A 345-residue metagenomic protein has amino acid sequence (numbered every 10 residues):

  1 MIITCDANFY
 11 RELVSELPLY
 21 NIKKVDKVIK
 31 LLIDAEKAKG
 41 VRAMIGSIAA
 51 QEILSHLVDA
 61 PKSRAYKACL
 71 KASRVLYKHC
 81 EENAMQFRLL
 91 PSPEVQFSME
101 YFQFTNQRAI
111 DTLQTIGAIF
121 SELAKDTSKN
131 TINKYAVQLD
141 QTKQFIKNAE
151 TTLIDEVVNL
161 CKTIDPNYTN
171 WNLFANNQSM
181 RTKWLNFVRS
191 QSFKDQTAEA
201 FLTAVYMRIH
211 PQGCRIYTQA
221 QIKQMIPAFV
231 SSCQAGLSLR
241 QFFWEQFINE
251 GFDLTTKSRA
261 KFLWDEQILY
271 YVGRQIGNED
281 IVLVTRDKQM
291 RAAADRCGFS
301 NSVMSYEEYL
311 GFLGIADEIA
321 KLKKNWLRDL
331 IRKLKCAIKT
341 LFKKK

Functional and structural regions predicted by a protein language model:
I3-G277, K288-K345: Active-site-proximal, substrate-binding regions of enzyme catalytic domains and RNA-binding/basic surfaces
I281-T285: Short, hydrophobic beta-strand segments that form beta-sheet elements in well-ordered domains
